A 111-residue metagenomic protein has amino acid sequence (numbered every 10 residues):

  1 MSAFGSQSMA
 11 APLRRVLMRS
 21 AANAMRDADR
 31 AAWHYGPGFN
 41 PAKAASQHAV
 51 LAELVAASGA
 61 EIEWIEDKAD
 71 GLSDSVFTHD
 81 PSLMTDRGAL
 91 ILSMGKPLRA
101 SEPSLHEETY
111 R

Functional and structural regions predicted by a protein language model:
M1-R111: The feature marks the mature, well-folded catalytic cores of soluble enzymes
